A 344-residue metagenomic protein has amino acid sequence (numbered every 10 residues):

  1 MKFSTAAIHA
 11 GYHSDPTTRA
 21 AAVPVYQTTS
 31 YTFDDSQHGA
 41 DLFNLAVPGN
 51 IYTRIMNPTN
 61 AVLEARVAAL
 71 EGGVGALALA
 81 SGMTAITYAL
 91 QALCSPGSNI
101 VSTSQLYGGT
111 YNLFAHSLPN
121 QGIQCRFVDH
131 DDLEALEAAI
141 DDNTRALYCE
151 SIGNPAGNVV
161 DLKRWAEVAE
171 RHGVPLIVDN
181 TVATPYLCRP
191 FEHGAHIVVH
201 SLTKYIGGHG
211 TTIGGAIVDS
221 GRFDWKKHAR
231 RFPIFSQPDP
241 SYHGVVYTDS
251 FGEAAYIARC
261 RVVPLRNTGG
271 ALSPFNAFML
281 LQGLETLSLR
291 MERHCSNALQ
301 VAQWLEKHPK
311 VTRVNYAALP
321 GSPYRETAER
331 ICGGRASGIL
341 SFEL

Functional and structural regions predicted by a protein language model:
M1-N50, R335: N-terminal glycine-rich, Lys/His-bearing helix-loop that initiates the first secondary-structure elements of many
H9, H13-P16, A76-K307: Conserved PLP-enzyme active-site core in the AAT-like
G11, T28-S30, G283, A317 (+1 more regions): Structured loops at beta-to-helix junctions and adjacent beta-edge loops in soluble globular domains
S30, D35-T87, G109-S117: Conserved N-terminal alpha-helix of the aminotransferase class I/II PLP-enzyme fold
F33, D132-L136, S322-P323: A short acidic, often aromatic-flanked loop/helix-cap motif at beta-alpha or helix-coil junctions that lines enzyme
A46, L70-E71, G210, G334-A336: Short glycine-enriched loop/turn motifs at secondary-structure junctions
G72, N143, K310-R313: Glycine-centered tight turns that cap/initiate beta-strands
R313-L344: Conserved PLP-binding catalytic core of the aspartate aminotransferase-like
